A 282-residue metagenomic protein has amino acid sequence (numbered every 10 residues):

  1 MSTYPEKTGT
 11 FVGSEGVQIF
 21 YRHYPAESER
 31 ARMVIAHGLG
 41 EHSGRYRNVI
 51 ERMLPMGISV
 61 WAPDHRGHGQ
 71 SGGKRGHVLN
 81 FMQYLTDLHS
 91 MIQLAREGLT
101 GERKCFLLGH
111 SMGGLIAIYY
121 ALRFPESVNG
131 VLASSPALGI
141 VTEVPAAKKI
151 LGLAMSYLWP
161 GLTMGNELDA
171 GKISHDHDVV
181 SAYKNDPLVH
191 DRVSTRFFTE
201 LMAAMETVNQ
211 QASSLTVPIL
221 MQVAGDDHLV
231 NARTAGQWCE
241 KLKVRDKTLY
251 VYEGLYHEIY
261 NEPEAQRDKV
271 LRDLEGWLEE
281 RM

Functional and structural regions predicted by a protein language model:
M1-S28: N-terminal cap/lid segment of alpha/beta-hydrolase-fold proteins
R30, G38-E41: Active-site glycine-rich loops that stabilize anionic/oxyanionic intermediates across multiple enzyme folds
G40-S43, G69-R103: Catalytic nucleophile-loop/oxyanion-hole region of alpha/beta-hydrolase and closely related hydrolase-like folds
R45, I50-K74: Conserved alpha/beta-hydrolase
H110-S194: Alpha/beta-hydrolase-fold enzymes
L215, M221-V223, D227: Short beta-strand/loop motif that positions the catalytic acidic residue of the alpha/beta-hydrolase fold
V217, N231-K241: Short alpha-helix in the alpha/beta-hydrolase fold that links the catalytic acid
T248-M282: Catalytic active-site module of serine/aspartate enzymes centered on a nucleophile-bearing elbow/loop
